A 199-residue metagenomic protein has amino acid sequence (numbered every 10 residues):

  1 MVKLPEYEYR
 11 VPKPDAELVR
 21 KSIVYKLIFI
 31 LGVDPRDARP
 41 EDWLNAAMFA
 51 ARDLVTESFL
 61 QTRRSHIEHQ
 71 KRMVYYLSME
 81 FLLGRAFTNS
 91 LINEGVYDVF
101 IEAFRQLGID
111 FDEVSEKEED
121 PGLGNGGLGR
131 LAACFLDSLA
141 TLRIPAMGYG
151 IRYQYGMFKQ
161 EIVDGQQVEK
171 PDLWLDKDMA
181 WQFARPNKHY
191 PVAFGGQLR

Functional and structural regions predicted by a protein language model:
M1-R199: A conserved ligand/cofactor-binding region detector
